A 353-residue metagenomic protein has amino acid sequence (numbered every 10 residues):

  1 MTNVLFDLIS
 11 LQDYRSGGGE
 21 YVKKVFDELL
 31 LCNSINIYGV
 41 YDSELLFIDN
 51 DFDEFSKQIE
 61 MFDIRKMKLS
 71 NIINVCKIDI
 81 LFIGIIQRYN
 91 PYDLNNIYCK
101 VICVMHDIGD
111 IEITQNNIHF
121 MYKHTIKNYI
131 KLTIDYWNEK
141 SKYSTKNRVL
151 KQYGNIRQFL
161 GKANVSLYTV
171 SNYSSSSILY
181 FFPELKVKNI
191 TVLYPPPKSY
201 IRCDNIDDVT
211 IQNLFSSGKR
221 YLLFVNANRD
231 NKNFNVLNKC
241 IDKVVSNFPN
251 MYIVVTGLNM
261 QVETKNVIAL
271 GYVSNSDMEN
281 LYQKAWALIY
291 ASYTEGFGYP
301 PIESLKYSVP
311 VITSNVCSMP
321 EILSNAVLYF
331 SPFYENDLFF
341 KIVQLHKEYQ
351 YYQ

Functional and structural regions predicted by a protein language model:
M1-Q353: Carbohydrate transferase catalytic cores enriched for Leloir-type hexosyltransferases
